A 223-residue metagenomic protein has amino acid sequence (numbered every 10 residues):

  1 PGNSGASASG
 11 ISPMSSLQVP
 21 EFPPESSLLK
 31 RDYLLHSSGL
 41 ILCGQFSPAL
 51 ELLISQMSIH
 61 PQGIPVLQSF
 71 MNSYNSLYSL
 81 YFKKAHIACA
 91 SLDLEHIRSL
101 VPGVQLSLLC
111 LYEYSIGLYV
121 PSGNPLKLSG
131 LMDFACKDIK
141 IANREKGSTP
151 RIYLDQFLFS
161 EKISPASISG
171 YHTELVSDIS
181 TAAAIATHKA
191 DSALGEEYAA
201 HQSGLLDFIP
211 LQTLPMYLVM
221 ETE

Functional and structural regions predicted by a protein language model:
P1-N75, Y81-A85, V101-L106, L126-L131 (+1 more regions): N-terminal hydrophobic or amphipathic helices and topogenic motifs
L35-F46, M132-I152: Short loop->beta-strand "edge-of-pocket" segments that line small-molecule binding or catalytic clefts across diverse
L52-Q62, M132, R144-K146, P150-T173: Ligand-binding cleft/hinge of the Venus flytrap
Y74-A88, E174-A190: Short helices/loops that flank or line small-molecule/ion binding pockets
I87-G117, S122-G123: Acidic, polar ligand-binding/catalytic clefts
C89-V101, A182-Q212: A ligand-binding cleft/hinge motif common to bilobed small-molecule-binding domains
C110-G117, K127, H201, L205-E223: Periplasmic-binding protein-like
L111, V120-I141: Flexible hinge/capping segments at coil-to-helix
